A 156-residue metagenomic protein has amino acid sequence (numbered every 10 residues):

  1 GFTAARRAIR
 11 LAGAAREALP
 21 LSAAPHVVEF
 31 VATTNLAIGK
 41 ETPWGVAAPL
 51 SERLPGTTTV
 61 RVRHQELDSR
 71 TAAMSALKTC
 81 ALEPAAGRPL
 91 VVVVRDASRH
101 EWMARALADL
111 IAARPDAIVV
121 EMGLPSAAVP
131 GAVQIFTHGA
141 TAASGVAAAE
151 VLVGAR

Functional and structural regions predicted by a protein language model:
G1-R156: Preference for extracellular/luminal or secreted protein segments
